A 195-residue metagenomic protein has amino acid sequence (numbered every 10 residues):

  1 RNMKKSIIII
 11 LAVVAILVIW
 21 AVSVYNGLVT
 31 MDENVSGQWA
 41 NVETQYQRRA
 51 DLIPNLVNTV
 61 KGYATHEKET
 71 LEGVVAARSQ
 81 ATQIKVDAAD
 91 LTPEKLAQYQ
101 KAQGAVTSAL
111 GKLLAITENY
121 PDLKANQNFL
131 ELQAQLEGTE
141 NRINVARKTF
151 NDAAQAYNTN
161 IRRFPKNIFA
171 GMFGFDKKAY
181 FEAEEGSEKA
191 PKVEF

Functional and structural regions predicted by a protein language model:
N2-F195: A helix-centric hydrophobic-segment signal that preferentially recognizes long, alpha-helical stretches used
